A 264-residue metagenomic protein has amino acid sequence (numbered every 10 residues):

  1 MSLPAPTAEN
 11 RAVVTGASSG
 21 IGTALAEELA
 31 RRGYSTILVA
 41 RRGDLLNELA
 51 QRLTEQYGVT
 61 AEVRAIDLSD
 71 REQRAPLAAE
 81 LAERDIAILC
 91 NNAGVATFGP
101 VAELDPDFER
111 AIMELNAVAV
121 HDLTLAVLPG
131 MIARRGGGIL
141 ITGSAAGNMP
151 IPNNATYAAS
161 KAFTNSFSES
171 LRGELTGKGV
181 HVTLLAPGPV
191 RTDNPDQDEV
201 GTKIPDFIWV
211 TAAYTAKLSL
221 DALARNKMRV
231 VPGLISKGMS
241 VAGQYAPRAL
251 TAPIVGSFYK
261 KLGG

Functional and structural regions predicted by a protein language model:
S18-G20: Conserved glycine-rich cofactor-binding loop
R32-L49: Conserved glycine-rich Rossmann-like NAD(P)H-binding loop of the short-chain dehydrogenase/reductase
N92-T97: Conserved NAD(P)H cofactor-binding loop of Rossmann-fold oxidoreductase domains
P100-V101, F108-A111: Substrate-binding pocket helix/loop in short-chain dehydrogenase/reductase
T124, S160: Active-site helix of classical SDR
S144: Residue(s) in the substrate-gating loop at a strand-loop-helix junction that position the organic substrate next
L184, K203-S240: C-terminal helical subdomain
